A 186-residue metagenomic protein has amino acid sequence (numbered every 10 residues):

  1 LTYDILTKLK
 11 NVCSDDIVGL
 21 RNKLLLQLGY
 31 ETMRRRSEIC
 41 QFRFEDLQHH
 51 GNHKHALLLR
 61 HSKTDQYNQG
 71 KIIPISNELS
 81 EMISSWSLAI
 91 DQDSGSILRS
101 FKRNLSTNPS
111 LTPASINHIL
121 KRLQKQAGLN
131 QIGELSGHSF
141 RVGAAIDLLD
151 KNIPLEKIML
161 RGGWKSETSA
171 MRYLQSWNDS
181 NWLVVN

Functional and structural regions predicted by a protein language model:
Y3-R36: Basic, Lys/Arg- and aromatic-enriched nucleic-acid-binding interface segment
L9, L25, M33, I39 (+5 more regions): Mobile genetic element proteins and their domesticated derivatives, centered on retroelements and DNA transposons
D15-L20, S110-T112, E134-L135: N-terminal core-binding DNA-recognition domain of tyrosine site-specific recombinases/integrases
G29-H53, E156-L160: Short, charged phosphate-coordinating catalytic segments
H50-T107, I119-Q126: Basic, alpha-helical nucleic-acid-contacting "clamp/cap" segments
Q92, N117-L160, E167, D179: Short, basic (Lys/Arg/His-rich) helix/loop patches that form interaction surfaces in the mid-to-C-terminal regions
G162-N186: Catalytic-site neighborhood detector that most strongly recognizes the C-terminal catalytic loop/helix of tyrosine
